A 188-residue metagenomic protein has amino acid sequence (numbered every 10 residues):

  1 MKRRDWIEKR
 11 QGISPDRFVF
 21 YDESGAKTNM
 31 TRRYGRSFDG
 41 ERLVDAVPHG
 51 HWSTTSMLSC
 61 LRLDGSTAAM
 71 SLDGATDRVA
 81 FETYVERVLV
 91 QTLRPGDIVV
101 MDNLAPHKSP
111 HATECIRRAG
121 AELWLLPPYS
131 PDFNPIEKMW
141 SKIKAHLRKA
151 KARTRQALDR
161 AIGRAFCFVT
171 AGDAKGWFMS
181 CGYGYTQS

Functional and structural regions predicted by a protein language model:
M1-S188: Short functional hotspots at interaction and active-site rims
